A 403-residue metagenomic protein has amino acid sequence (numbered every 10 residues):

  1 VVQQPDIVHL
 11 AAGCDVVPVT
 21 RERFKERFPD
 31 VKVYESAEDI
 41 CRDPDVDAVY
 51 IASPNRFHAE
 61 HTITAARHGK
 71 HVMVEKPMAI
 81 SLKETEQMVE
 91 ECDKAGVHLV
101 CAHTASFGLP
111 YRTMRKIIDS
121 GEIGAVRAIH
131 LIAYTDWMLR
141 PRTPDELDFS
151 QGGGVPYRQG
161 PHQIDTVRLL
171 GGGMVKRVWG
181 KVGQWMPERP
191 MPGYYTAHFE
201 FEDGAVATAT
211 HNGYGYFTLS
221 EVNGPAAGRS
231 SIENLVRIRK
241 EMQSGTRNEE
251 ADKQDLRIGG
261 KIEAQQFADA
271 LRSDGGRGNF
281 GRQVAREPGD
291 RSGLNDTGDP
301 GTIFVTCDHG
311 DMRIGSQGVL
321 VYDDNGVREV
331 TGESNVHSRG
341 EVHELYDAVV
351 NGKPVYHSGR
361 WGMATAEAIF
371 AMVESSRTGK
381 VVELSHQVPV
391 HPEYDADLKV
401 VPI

Functional and structural regions predicted by a protein language model:
V1-F28: N-terminal Rossmann-like dinucleotide-binding module
V16-V19, M312, G332-V342: Active-site loop of classical SDR/Rossmann-like NAD(P)-dependent oxidoreductases, centered on the catalytic Tyr-X3-Lys
F28-E91: Beta-loop-alpha module in the N-terminal Rossmann-like domain of NAD(P)-dependent dehydrogenases, especially those
V31, H68-K70, A95-V97, E202-V206: A short helix->loop->beta-strand "cap" motif at the edges of active sites that frequently abuts
E35, I51, V74, L99-C101 (+2 more regions): Hydrophobic residues in well-ordered beta-strands that form the structural core
A48-Y50, K253-G289, G293-S316, D323-D324 (+2 more regions): C-terminal helix-rich "cap/oligomerization" subdomain common to oxidoreductases
H98, A105-I232, Q243, G379: Predominantly a Rossmann-like dinucleotide-binding segment in NAD(P)-dependent oxidoreductases
G173-V178, W185-R286, R291-S292, D299-G301 (+1 more regions): Glycine-rich, aromatic-lined ligand/substrate-binding cores of catalytic and carbohydrate-binding domains
